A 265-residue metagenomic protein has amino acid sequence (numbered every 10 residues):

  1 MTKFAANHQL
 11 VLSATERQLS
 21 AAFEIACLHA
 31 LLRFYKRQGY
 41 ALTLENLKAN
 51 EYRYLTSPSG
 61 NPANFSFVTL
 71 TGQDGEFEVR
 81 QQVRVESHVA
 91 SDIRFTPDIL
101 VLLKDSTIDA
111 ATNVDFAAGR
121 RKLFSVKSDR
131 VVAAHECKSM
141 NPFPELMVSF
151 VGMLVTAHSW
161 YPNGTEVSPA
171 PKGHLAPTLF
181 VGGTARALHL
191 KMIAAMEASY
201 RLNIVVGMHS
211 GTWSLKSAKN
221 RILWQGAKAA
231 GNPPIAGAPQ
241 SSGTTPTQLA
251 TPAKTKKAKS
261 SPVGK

Functional and structural regions predicted by a protein language model:
M1-Q18, T245: General N-terminal leader/first-domain-start detector
L12-V68, G75-E76: Nuclease catalytic cores
L31, P97-R120, S128-A157: Conserved catalytic cores of phosphodiester-cleaving nucleases, focusing on short active-site segments
T43-L70, T107-K122, G164-S168: Short mixed-charge
F65-V68, R94-L102: Short acidic loop-to-beta-strand element that houses the catalytic metal-binding Asp/Glu of nuclease active sites
G75-F95: C-terminal edge-of-domain segments
R84-V89, A117-S125: Short secondary-structure capping micro-motifs at structural edges
V151, V155, S159-K265: Domain-level recognition of nuclease-like catalytic cores that cleave nucleotide substrates
